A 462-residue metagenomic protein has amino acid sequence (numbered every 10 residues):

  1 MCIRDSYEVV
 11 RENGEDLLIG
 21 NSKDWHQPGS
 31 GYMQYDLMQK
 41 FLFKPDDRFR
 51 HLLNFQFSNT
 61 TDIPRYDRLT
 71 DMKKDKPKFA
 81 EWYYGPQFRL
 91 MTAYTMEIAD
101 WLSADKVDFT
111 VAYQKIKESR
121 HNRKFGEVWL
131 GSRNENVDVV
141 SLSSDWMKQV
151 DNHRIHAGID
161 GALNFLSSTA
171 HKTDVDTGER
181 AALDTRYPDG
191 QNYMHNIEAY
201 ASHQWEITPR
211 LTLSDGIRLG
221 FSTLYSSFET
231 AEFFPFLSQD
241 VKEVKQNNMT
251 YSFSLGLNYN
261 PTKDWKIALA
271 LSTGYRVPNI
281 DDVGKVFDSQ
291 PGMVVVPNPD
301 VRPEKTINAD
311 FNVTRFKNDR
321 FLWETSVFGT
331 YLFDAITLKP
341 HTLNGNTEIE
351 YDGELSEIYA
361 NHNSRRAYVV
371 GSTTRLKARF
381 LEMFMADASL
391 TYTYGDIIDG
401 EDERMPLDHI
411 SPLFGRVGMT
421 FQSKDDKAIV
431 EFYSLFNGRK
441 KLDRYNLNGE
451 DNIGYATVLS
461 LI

Functional and structural regions predicted by a protein language model:
R4-D62, F88-T92: Transmembrane beta-barrel wall of Gram-negative outer-membrane proteins
S6-Y7, P64-M72, S119-E127, S167-D176 (+9 more regions): Outer-membrane beta-barrel translocator domains and adjoining extracellular loop/strand segments of Gram-negative
Y7-N21, S58, R65-Y83, K106 (+2 more regions): Acidic/polar loop-and-plug regions of large Gram-negative outer-membrane beta-barrel proteins
S22-Q27, D75-Y84, T95, F125-N134 (+10 more regions): Extracellular loop and loop/strand-boundary signature of outer-membrane beta-barrel proteins
L42-S58, G85-P235, M249-S254, N258-K266 (+5 more regions): Face-selective signature of the C-terminal outer-membrane beta-barrel domain
F79-T95, D100, P188-N196, V241-G256 (+8 more regions): Outer-membrane beta-barrel signature, preferentially recognizing the C-terminal barrel domain of Gram-negative
T208-P209, F221-S222, F328-Y331, H341 (+1 more regions): Gram-negative outer-membrane beta-barrel transporters
L459-I462: C-terminal structured "cap/appendage" subdomains that terminate the fold
